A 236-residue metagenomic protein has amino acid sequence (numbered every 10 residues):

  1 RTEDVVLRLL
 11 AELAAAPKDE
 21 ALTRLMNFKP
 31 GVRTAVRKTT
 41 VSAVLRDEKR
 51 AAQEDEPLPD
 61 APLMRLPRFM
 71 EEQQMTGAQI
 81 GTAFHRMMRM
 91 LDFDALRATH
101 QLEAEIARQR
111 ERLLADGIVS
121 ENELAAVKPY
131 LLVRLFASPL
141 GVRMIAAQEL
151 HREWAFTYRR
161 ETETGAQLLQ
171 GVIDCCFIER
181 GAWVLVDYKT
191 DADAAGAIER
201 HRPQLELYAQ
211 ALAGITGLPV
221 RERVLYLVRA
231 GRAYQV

Functional and structural regions predicted by a protein language model:
R1-V236: Structural signature of nuclease core domains in nucleic-acid processing machines
